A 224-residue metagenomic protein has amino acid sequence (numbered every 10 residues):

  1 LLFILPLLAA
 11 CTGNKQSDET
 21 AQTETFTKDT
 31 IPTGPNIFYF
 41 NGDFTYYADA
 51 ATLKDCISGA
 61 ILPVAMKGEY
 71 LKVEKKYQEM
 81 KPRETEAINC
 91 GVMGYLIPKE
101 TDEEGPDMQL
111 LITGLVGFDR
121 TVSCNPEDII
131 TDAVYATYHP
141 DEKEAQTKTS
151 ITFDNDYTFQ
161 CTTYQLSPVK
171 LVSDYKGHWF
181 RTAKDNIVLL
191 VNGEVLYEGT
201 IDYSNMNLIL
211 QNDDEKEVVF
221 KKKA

Functional and structural regions predicted by a protein language model:
L1-I4: Sec-dependent signal peptide recognition, specifically the positively charged N-region followed immediately by
L7-A10: C-terminal motif of bacterial Sec signal peptides marking the signal peptidase cleavage site
T12-K15: Bacterial signal peptide processing site
Q22-P35, I57, L111, V116-D174 (+1 more regions): Lipid interaction determinants
T33-K54, G94: Structural detector for short beta-strands of small beta-barrel domains
I37-Y39, G68-E84, E144, T162-L166: N-terminal post-signal-peptidase region of extra-cytosolic proteins
G42, M80-E104: Flexible glycine-rich surface loops and low-complexity tracts that mediate binding to linear polymers
D49-L71, L115-D119: OB-fold (S1/OB) nucleic-acid-binding surfaces
